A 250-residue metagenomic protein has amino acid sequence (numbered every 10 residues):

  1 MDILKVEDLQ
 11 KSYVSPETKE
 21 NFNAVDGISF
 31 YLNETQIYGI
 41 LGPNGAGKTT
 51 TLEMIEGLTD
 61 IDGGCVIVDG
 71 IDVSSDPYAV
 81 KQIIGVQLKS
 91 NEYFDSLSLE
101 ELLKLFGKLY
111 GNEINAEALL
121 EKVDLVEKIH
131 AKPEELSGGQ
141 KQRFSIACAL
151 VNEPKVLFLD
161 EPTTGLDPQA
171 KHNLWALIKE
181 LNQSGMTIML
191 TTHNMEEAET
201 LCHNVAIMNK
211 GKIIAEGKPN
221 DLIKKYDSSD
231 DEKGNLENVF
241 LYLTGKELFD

Functional and structural regions predicted by a protein language model:
G64-S75, A79-V80: Conserved ABC transporter NBD signature motif
K104, K108-K128: Conserved ABC ATPase "signature" region
K132-L136: Conserved ABC ATPase signature
E153: Conserved catalytic motifs of ABC-family nucleotide-binding domains
L157-E161: Catalytic Walker B motif of ABC-type/P-loop ATPase nucleotide-binding domains
E216-G217: ABC ATPase "signature
